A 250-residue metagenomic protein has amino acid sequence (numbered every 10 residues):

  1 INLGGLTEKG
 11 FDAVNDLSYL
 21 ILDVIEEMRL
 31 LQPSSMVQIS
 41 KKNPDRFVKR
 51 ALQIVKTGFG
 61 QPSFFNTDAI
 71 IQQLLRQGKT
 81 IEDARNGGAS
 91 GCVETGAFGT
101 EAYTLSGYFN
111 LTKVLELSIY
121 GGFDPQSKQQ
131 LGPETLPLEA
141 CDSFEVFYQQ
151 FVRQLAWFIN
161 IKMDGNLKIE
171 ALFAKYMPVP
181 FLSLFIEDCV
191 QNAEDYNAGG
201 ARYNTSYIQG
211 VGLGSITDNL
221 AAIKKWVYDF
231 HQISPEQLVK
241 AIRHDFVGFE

Functional and structural regions predicted by a protein language model:
I1-E250: Conserved catalytic cores of very large enzyme subunits
